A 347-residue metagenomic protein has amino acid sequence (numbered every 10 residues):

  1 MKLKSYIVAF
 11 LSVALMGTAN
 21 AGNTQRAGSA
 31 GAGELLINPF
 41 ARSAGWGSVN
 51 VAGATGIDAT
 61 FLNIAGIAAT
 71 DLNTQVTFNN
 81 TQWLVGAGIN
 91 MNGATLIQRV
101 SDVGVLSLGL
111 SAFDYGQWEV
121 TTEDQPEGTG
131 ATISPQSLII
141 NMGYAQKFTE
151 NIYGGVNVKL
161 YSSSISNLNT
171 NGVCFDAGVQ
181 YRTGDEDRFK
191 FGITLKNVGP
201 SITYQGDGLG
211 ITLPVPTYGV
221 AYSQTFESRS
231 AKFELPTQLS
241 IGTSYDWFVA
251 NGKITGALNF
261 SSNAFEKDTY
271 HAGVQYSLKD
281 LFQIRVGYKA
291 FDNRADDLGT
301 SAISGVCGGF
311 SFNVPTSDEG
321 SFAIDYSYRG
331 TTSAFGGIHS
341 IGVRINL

Functional and structural regions predicted by a protein language model:
M1-G33: Cleavable N-terminal export/targeting peptides
G22-L347: Subset of outer-membrane beta-barrel
